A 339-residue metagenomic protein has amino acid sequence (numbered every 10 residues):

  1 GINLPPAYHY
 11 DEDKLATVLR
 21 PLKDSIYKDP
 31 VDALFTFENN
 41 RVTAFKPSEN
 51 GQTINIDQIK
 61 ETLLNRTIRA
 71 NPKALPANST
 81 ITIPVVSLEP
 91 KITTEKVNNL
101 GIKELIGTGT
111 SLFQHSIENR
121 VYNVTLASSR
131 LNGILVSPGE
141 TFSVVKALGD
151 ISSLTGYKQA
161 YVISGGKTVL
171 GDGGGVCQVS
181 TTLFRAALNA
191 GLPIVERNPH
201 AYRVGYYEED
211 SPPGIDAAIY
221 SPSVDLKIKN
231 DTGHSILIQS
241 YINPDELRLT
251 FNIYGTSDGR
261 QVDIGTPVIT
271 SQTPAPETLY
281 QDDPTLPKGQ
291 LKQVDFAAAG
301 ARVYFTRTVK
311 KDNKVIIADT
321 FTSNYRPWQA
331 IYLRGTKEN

Functional and structural regions predicted by a protein language model:
G1, V31-V42: Short, compositionally biased low-complexity segments
G1-K23: A cross-kingdom signal targeting lumenal/periplasmic-facing segments of multi-pass membrane and secretory-pathway
I2-P6, P47, S164-K167: Short coil/turn segments at secondary-structure junctions
T17, P21, Y27-D29, T36-E38 (+1 more regions): Well-ordered beta-sheet/strand-loop patches within structured domains
V42-N50: Short, hydrophobic beta-strand segments
